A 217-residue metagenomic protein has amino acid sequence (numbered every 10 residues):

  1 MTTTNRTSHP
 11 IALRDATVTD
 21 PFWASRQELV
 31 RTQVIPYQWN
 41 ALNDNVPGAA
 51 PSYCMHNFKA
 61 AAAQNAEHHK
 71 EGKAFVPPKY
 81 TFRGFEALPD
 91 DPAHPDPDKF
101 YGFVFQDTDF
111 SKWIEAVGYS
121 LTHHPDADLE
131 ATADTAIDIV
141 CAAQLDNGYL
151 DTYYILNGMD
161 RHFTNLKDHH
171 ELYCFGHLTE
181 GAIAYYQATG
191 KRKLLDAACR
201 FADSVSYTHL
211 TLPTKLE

Functional and structural regions predicted by a protein language model:
M1-D109, D134-Y154: Low-complexity, Ser/Thr/Pro/Gly-enriched N-terminal "stalk/linker" regions
T7, H94-F110, D126, R161-F175 (+2 more regions): Solvent-exposed loop and edge beta-strand segments that line ligand/cofactor-binding and catalytic clefts
R14, V104-E115, A131, T135 (+2 more regions): Aromatic- and histidine-enriched alpha-helix N-cap/loop-to-helix transition segments that scaffold the rims
W23, I114-A127, G176-K191: Well-ordered alpha-helical scaffold segments within catalytic/enzyme domains
I114, E130-Q144, T179, I183 (+1 more regions): Hydrophobic core segments within long, regular secondary-structure runs in both alpha- and beta-rich folds
L150, M159-D160: Blade-loop segments of beta-propeller domains
L150, T189-D196: Short secondary-structure capping/junction motifs at helix and strand boundaries
H209-E217: Single conserved hydrophobic/aromatic residue that forms the stacking wall/gate of nucleotide- or nucleobase-binding
